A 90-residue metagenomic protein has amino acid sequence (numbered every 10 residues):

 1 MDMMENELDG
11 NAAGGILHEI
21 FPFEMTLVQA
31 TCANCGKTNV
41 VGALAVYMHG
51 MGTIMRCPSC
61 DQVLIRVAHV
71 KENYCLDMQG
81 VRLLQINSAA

Functional and structural regions predicted by a protein language model:
M1-Q29: A broadly conserved sequence feature marking short terminus-proximal activation segments in nucleic acid-centric
A30, K37, Y74-C75: Domain-level signature for proteins that mediate thiol-based redox and metal-cofactor handling
C32-C35, C57-C60: Short cysteine-rich clusters marking metal-coordination/redox-active sites
V41-G42, R66: Short, non-ligating residues that shape and space the ligands of small metal-coordination modules and catalytic
A45-I54: Short linker/helix segments within small regulatory modules
P58, D77-Q79: A structural detector for beta-sheet-dominated domains
D61-C75, I86-N87: Short metal-binding segments enriched for Cys and/or His
V81-A90: Extended interfacial segments that mediate partner engagement and assembly in macromolecular machines
